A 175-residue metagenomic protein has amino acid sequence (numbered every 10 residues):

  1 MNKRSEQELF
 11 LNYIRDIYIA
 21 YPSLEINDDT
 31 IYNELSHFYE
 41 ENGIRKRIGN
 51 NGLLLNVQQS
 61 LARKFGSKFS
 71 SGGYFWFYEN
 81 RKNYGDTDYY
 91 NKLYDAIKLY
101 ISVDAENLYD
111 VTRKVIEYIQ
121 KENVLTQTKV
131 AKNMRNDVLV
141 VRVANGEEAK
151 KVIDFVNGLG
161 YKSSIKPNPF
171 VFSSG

Functional and structural regions predicted by a protein language model:
M1-G175: Structured alpha/beta or helical-core interaction and ligand-binding surfaces enriched in interleaved
